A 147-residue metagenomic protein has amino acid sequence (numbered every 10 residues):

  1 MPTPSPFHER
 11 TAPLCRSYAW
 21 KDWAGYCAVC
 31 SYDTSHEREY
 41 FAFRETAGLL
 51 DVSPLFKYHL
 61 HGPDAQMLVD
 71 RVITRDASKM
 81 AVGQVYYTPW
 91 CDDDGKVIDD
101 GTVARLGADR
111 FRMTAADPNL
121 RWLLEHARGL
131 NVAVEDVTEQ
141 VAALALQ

Functional and structural regions predicted by a protein language model:
M1-C91: Acidic, proline/glycine-enriched N-terminal capping motif
E37-A42, G95-V97, L124-R128: Short hydrophobic/aromatic-rich motifs at helix boundaries and adjacent loops
V85-A104: Aromatic/His-enriched, Gly/Pro-containing loop or helix-boundary segments that lie immediately adjacent to catalytic
D99-Q147: Acidic, low-complexity central loop/insert segments
